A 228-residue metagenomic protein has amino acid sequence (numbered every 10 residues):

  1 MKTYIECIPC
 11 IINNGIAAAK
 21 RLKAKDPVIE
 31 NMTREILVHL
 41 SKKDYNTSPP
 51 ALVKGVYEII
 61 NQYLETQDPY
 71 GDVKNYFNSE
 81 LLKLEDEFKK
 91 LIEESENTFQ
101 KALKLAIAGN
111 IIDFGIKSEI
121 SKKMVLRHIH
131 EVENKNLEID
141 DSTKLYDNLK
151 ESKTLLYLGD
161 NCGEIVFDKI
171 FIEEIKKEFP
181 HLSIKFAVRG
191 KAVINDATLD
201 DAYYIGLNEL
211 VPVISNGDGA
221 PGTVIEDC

Functional and structural regions predicted by a protein language model:
K2-S152: Electropositive, gly/pro-rich neighborhoods at or near active sites that engage anionic ligands
E6, G219-P221: Short Gly/Pro-enriched loop/turn and capping motifs at secondary-structure junctions
K90, E94, K135-V188: N-terminal active-site beta-alpha-beta segment that forms phosphate/nucleotide-binding and substrate-recognition loops
F167-G217, V224: Redox- and metal-dependent alpha/beta enzyme cores, enriched for Fe-S-associated oxidoreductases and cofactor-handling
E226-C228: Active-site/ligand-binding-proximal alpha/beta "capping" segment
